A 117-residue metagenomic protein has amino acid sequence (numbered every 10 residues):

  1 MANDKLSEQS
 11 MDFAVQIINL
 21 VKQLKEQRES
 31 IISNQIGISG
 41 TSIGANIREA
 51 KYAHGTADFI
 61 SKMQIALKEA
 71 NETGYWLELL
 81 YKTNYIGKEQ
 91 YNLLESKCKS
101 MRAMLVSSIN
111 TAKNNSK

Functional and structural regions predicted by a protein language model:
M1-K117: Short, C-terminally biased terminal segments at protein or domain edges
